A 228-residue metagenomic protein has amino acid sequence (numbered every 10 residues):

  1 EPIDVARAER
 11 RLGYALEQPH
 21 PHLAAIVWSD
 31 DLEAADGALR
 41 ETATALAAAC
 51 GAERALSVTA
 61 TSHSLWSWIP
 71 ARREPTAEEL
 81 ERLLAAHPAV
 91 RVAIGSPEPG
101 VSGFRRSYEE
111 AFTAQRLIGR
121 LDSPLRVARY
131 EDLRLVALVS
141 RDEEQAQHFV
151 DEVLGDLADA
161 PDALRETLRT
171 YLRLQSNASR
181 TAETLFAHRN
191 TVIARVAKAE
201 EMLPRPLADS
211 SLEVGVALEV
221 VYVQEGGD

Functional and structural regions predicted by a protein language model:
E1-D228: Cytosolic nucleotide-utilizing catalytic cores of signal-transduction proteins
